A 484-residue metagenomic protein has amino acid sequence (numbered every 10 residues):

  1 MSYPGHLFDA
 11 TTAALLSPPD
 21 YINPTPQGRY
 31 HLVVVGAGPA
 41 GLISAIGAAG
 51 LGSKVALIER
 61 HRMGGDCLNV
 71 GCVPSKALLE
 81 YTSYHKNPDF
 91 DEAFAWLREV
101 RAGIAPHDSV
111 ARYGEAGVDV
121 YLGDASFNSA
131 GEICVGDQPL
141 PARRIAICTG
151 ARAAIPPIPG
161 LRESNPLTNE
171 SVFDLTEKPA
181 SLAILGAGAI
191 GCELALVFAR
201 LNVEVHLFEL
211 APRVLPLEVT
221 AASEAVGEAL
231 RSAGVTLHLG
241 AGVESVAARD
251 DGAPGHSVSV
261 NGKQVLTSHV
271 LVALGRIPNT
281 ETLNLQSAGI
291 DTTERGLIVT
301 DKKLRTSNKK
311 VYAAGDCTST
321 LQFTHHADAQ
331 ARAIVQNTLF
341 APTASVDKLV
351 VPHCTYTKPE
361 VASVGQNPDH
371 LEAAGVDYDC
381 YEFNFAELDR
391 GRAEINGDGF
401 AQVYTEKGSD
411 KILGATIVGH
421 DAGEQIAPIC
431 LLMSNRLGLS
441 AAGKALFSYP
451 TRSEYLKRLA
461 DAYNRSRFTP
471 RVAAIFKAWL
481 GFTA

Functional and structural regions predicted by a protein language model:
S2-G28, C67-V70, P74-P139, E218-E244 (+1 more regions): N-terminal Rossmann-like dinucleotide/flavin-binding domain of flavoprotein oxidoreductases that bind FAD/FMN
P4, V35-A40, A49-H61, V73 (+3 more regions): Flexible, glycine-rich terminal cap/loop adjacent to redox cofactors in electron-transfer oxidoreductases
T12-D20, C72, T149-E204, F208 (+4 more regions): Glycine-rich dinucleotide-binding loop and its adjacent helix/turn
Y21, E99-P106, F173-D174, P179-A183 (+4 more regions): Rossmann-like dinucleotide-binding cores of NAD(P)H-dependent redox enzymes
G28-Y30, G136-R144, N261-H269, S307: Core beta-strand elements of the Rossmann-like FAD/NAD(P) dinucleotide-binding domain in flavoenzyme oxidoreductases
A49-D66, V203-V214: Glycine-rich FAD pyrophosphate-binding loop
H107, D119-L122, S126-C134, L201-K302 (+4 more regions): A Rossmann-like FAD-binding core segment of flavoenzymes
R162-K178, Q264-F340, P428: FAD-site-proximal beta/loop scaffold in flavoenzymes
